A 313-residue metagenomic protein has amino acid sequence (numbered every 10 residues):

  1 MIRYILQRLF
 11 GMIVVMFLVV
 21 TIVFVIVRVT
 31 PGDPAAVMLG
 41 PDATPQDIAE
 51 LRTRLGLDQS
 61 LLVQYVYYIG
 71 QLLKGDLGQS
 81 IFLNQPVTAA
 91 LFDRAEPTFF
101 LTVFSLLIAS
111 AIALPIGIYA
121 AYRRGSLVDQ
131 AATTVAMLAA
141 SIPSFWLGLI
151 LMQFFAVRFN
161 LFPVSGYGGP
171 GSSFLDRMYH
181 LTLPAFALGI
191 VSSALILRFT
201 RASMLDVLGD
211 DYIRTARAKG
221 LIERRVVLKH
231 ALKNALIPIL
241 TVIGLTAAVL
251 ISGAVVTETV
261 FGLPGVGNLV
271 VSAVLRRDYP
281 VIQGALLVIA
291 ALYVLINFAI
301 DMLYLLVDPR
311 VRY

Functional and structural regions predicted by a protein language model:
I2-Y4, F92-V128, S144, S172-Y313: Alpha-helical transmembrane segments of integral membrane proteins, especially multi-pass inner/plasma-membrane
L6-M16: N-terminal signal-anchor/signal peptide hydrophobic helix marking the start of the first transmembrane segment
V15-V66, L83, F159-H180: Hydrophobic alpha-helical transmembrane segments of membrane transport/permease proteins and related membrane-embedded
I22-V29, Q59, G70, T134-S165 (+1 more regions): Membrane-water interface segments at the C-terminal ends of transmembrane alpha-helices in multi-pass inner-membrane
V23, V27, P31, A35 (+7 more regions): Membrane-water interface at transmembrane helix exits
A43-D76, I213, G262-A273: Short hydrophobic, aromatic-rich alpha-helical segments embedded in or entering the lipid bilayer of multi-pass
D58-L114: An internal, D/E-rich "acidic patch" concept
A111, F154-Y167, E258-P264: Peri-membrane helix termini and adjoining interfacial loops of integral membrane proteins
